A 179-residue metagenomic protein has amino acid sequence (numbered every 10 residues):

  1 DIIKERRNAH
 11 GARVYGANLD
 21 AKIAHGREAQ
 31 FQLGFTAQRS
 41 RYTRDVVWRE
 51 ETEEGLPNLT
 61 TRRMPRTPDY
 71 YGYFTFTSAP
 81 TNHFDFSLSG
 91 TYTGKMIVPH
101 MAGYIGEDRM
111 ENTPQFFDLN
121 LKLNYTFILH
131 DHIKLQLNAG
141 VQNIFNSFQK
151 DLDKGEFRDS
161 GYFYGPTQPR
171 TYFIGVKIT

Functional and structural regions predicted by a protein language model:
I3-M101: Gram-negative outer-membrane beta-barrel transporters
T36, T60-T179: Conserved C-terminal beta-signal and adjacent last beta-strands/turns of outer-membrane beta-barrel proteins
